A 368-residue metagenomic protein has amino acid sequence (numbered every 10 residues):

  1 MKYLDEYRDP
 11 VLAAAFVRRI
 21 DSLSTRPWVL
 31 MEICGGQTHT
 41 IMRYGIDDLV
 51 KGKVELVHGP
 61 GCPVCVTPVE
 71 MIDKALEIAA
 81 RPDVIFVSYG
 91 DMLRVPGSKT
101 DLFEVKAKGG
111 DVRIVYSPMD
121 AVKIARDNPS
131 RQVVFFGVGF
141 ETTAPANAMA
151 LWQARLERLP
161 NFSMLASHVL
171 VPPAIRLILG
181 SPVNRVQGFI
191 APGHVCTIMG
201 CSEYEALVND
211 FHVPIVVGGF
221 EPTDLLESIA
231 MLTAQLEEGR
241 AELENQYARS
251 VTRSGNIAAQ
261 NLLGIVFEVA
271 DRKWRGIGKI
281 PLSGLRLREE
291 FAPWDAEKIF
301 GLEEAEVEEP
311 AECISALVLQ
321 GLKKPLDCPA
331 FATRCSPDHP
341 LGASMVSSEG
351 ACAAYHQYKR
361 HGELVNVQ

Functional and structural regions predicted by a protein language model:
M1-S130, A144, A148, A154-E157 (+4 more regions): Metallocofactor- and cofactor-centric catalytic cores in central/energy metabolism, strongly enriched
M71-K74, R126-V133, L177-P182, Y204-A206 (+1 more regions): Short, surface-exposed amphipathic charged segments that create phosphate/polyanion-binding patches used for binding
G97, V171-P182, L225-S228: Glycine-rich, charge-decorated loop segments at or immediately adjacent to ligand/cofactor-binding or catalytic sites
L165, V183-V251: A conserved active-site cap/scaffold subdomain adjacent to cofactor or substrate pockets
H168-I175, G255-A258: Short, conserved secondary-structure transition motifs
L226-L317: Internal helical hairpin/lid segments
